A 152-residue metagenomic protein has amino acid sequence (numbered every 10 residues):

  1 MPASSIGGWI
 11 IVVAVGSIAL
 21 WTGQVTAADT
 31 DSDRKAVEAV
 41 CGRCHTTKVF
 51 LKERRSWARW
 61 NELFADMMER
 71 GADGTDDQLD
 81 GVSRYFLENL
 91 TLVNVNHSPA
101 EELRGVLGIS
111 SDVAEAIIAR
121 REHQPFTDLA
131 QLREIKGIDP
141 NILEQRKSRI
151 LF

Functional and structural regions predicted by a protein language model:
M1-I11: Bacterial N-terminal signal peptides that target proteins for export
W9-L20: Bacterial N-terminal signal peptides
A28-R43, N61: Sequence/structural segment immediately N-terminal to covalent heme-attachment motifs in c-type and related
V37-K48, V82, F86: The canonical Cys-X-X-Cys-His
H45-T47, V106-T127: Amphipathic, charged-and-aliphatic alpha-helical interface segments that function as noncatalytic docking
T46-A72: Gly/Gly-Pro-rich "capping" loops immediately C-terminal to redox-active cysteine motifs in periplasmic/lumenal
D76-A116: Long, highly charged, low-complexity intrinsically disordered interaction regions that mediate electrostatic DNA/RNA
G81-N89, G137-F152: Alpha-helical interaction/regulatory segments in DNA maintenance proteins
